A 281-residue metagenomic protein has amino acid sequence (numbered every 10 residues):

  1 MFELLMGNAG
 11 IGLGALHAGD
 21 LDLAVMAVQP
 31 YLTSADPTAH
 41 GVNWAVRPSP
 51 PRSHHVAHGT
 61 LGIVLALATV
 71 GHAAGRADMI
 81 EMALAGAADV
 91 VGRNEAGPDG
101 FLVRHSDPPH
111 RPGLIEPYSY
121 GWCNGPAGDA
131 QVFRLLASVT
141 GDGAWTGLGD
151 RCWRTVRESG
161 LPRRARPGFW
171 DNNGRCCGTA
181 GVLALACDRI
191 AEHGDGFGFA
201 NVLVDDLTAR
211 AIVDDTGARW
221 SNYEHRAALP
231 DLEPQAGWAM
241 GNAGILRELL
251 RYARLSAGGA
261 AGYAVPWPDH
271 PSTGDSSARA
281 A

Functional and structural regions predicted by a protein language model:
M1, L23-N43, E81-G100, A144-A165 (+2 more regions): Long, well-ordered core segments of solenoidal/helical folds
M1-A57, L61, L65: Extended ligand-binding groove/face enriched in aromatic
M1-M6, A45-L61, D107-A127, L161-T179 (+1 more regions): Solvent-exposed loop and edge beta-strand segments that line ligand/cofactor-binding and catalytic clefts
I11, I63, D129, V182-L183 (+1 more regions): Hydrophobic strand positions within the blades of repeat-based beta-sheet folds
A18-D22, A68-E81, L136-G143, R189-H193: Inter-helical turn/loop segments and adjacent helix faces that build the functional surface of alpha-helical bundle
I63-V132: Acidic, glycine-rich loop-and-beta core segments that form the ion-binding/anion-interacting portion of active sites
T69, L135, V139-T140, T179 (+3 more regions): Terminal, non-catalytic domain-edge segments
G143-F197: C-terminal structural cap/anchor segments
